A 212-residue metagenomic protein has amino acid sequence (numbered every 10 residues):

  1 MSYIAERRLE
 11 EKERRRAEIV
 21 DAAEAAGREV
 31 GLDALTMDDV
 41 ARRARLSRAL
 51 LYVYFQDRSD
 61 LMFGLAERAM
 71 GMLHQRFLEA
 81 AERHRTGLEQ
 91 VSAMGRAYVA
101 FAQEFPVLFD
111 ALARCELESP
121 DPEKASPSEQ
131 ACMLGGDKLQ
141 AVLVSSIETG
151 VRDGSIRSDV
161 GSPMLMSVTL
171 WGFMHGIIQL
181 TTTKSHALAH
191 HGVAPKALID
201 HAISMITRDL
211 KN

Functional and structural regions predicted by a protein language model:
M1-V30, A34-R43, D60-F63: Basic, helix-initiating cap at the start of DNA-binding domains
I19-G27, A69, L73, F77 (+2 more regions): Short hydrophobic clusters on alpha-helical segments that form packing/core surfaces in small helical domains
R45-F55: Short hydrophobic/aromatic patch on the recognition helix
M62-A69, L112: Alpha-helical DNA-contacting segments of helix-turn-helix folds
G64, L78-L108, P163, S167-L170: Hydrophobic alpha-helical connector segments
S92, R96, Q140, V144-E148 (+3 more regions): An amphipathic alpha-helix signature
Q103-S145, S155, M164-L165, G192: Short secondary-structure transition hinges
F109-D110, E129, M133, V151-A202: Hydrophobic/aromatic-rich alpha-helical bundle segments in the mid-to-C-terminal region
